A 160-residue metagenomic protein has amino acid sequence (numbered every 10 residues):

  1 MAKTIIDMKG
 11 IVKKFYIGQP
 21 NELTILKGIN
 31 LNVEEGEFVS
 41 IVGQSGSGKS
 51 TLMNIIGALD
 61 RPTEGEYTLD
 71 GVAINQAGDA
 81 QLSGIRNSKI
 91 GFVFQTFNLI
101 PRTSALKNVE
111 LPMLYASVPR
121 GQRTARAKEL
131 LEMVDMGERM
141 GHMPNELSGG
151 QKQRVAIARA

Functional and structural regions predicted by a protein language model:
K3-A160: ABC family nucleotide-binding domain
